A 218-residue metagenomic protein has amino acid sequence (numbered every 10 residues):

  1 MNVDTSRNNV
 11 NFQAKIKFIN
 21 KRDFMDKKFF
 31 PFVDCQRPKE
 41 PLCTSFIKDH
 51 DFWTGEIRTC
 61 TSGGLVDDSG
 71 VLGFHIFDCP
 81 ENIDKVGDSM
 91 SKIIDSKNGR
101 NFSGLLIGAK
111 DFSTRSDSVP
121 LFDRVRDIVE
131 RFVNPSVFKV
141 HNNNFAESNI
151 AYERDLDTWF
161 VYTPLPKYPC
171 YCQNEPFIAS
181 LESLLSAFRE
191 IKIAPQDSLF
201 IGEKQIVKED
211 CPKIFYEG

Functional and structural regions predicted by a protein language model:
M1-F12, E217-G218: Non-Sec secretion/translocation targeting segments of pathogen effectors
I16-G55: Phosphate-centric recognition/catalysis
S45-K97: Conserved mixed alpha/beta catalytic, RNA-binding, or beta-rich assembly cores of soluble enzyme, regulatory
T59-C60, K110-T114: Gly/Ser/Thr-rich loops at beta-strand to alpha-helix junctions that form or flank small-molecule/cofactor-binding
V66, I107-G108, E153, Y162: Short beta-strand segments
F77-P80, G108-F112: Acidic, glycine-rich active-site loops and adjacent beta-strand->loop/helix elements that engage anionic groups
R100-A109: Short glycine-rich phosphate-binding loop at a beta-alpha junction
T114-G218: Divalent-metal-activated hydrolytic enzyme cores
